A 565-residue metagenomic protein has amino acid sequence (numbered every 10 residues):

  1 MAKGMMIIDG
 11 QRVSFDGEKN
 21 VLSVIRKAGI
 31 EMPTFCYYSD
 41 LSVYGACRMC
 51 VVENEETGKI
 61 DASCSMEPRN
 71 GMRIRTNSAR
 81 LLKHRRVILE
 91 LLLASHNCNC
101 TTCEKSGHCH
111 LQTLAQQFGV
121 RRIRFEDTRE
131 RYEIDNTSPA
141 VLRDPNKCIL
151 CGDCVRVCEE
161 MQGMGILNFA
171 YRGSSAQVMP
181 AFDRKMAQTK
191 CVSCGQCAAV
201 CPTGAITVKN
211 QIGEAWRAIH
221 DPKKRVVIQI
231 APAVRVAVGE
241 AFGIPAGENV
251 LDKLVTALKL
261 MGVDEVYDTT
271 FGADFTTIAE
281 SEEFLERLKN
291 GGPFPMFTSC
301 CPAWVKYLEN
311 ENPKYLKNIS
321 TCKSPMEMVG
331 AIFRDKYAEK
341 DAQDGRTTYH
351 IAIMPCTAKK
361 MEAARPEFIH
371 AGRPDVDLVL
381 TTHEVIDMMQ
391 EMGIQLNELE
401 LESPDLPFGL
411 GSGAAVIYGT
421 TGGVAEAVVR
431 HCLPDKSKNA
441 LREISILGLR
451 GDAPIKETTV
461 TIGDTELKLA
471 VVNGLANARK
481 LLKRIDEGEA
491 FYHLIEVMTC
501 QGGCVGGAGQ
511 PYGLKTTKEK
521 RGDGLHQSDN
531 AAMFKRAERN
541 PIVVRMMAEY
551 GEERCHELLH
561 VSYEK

Functional and structural regions predicted by a protein language model:
M5, R12, D16-R73, N77-K83 (+1 more regions): Iron-sulfur-associated redox domains of electron-transfer enzymes in respiratory and anaerobic energy metabolism
M5-I8, N97, E130, P139-V141 (+4 more regions): A short, structure-level motif marking secondary-structure boundaries and short turns
G10-R12, T101, I134, A187 (+2 more regions): A generic secondary-structure micro-motif detector that highlights 1-2 residue hydrophobic/ambivalent hotspots embedded
R48-S193, A199, I206-A218, K224-R225: Fe-S ferredoxin-like electron-transfer domains and their immediately adjacent linker/connector regions across
